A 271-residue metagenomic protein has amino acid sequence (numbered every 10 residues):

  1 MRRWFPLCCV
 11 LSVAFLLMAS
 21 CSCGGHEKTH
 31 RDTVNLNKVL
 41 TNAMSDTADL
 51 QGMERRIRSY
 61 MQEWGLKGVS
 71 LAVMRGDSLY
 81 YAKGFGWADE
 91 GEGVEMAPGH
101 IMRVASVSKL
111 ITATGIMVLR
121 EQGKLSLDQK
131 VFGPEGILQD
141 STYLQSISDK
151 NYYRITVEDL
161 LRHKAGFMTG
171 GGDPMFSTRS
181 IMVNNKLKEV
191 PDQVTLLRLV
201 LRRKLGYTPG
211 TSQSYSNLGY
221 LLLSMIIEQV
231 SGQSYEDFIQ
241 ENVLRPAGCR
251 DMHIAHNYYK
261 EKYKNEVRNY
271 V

Functional and structural regions predicted by a protein language model:
M1-V34: Bacterial Sec-dependent N-terminal signal peptides
C21-R55: Sec-dependent signal peptide cleavage junction
K38-V39, W87-G91, K130-Y143, M175-V183 (+1 more regions): Short linear capping/connector segments at secondary-structure termini
S45-M102, K124, D140, R198-L201: Short, conserved catalytic-motif segment at the N-terminal edge
I57, L71, D77, K109-T112 (+6 more regions): Residue-level preference for non-acidic, small/hydrophobic
E63-S70, E92-D159, Y207-L218: Short active-site loop at a secondary-structure junction that contains or immediately precedes the catalytic residue(s)
R75, L79, S108, V131 (+3 more regions): Short, solvent-exposed turn/loop segments enriched in Gly/Ser/Thr/Pro and often Arg
Y143-V271: Short, surface-exposed loop or secondary-structure junction motifs that flank catalytic or metal-binding residues
